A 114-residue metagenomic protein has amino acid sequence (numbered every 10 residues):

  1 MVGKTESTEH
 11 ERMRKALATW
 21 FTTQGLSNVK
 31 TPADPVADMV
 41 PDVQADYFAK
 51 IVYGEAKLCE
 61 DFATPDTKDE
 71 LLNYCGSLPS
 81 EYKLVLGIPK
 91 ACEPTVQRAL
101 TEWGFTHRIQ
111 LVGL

Functional and structural regions predicted by a protein language model:
M1-V36: Acidic-basic catalytic patches of nuclease active cores, encompassing PD-(D/E)XK and other metal-cofactor nuclease
L17, V43-Y74: Conserved catalytic cores of phosphodiester-cleaving nucleases, focusing on short active-site segments
L26, P79-E81, F105-T106: Short, well-ordered coil/turn elements that cap or connect secondary structure elements
A33, E55-E60, G87-K90: Structural motif
M39-P41: Change "...and in nucleic-acid phosphodiester-cleaving endonucleases..." to "...and in nucleic-acid processing enzymes
K50-Y53, S80-G87, I109: Hydrophobic beta-strand segments of well-ordered beta-sheets in folded domains
T64-P89, E93-A99: Short, charged, amphipathic alpha-helix that recurs within catalytic cores of restriction-modification and other
K90-L114: Domain-level recognition of nuclease-like catalytic cores that cleave nucleotide substrates
